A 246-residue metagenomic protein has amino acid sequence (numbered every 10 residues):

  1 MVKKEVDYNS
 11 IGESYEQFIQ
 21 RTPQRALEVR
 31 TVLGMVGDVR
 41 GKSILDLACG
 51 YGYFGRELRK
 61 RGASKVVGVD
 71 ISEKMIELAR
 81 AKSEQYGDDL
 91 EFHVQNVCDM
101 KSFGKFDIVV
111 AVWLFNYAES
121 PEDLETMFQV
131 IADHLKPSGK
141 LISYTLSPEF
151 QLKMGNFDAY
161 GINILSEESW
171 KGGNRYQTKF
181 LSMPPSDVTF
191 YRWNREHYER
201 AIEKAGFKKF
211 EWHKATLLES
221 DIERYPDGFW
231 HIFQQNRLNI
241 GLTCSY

Functional and structural regions predicted by a protein language model:
M1-V39, Y53, E57: Conserved class I S-adenosyl-L-methionine
G41, F106-D107: Local beta-strand N-terminus motif with an aromatic residue
L45-L47, Y51-D99: Class I SAM-dependent methyltransferase SAM/SAH-binding core
V110: A conserved beta-strand element that flanks and buttresses the S-adenosyl-L-methionine
W113-Y117: Short catalytic micro-motifs in class I SAM-dependent methyltransferases
E125-P137: A short glycine-rich, Lys/Arg-flanked "PGG" loop and its adjoining helix->strand segment in the class I
I142-A201: SAM-dependent methyltransferase
A201-Y246: C-terminal lobe and adjacent flexible extensions of AdoMet/dcAdoMet transferase-like proteins
